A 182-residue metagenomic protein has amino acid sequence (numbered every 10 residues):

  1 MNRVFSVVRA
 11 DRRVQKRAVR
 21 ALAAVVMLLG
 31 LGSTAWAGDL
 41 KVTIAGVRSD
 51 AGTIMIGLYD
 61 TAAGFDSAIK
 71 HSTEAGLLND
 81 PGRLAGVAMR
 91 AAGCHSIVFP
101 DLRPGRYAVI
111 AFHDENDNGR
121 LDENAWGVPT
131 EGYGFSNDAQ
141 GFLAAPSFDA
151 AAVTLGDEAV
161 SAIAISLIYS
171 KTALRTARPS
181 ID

Functional and structural regions predicted by a protein language model:
N2-A23: Bacterial N-terminal signal peptides that target proteins for export
N2-V4, A35-K70, R120-D182: Primarily secretory-pathway and cell-envelope proteins
R20-G32: Bacterial N-terminal signal peptides
M55-G57, A85-V87, A108-A111, G134: Ordered hydrophobic segments in well-structured contexts
E74-D101: Tryptophan-paired
H95, L102-A111: A short tyrosine-centered beta-strand micro-motif
F112-N116: Acidic, divalent-cation-chelating loop motifs in proteins
